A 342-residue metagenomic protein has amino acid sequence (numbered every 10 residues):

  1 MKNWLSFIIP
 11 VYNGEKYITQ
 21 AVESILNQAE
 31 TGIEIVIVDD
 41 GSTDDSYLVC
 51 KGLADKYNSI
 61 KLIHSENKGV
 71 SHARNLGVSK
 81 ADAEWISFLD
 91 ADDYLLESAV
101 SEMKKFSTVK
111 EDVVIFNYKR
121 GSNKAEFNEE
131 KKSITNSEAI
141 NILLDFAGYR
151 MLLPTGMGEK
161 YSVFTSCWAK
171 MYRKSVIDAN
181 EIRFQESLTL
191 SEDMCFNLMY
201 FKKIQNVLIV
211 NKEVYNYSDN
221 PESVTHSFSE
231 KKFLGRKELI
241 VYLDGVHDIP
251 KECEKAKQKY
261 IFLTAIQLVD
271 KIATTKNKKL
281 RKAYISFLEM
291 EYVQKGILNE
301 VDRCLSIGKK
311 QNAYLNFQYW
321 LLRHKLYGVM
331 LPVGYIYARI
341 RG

Functional and structural regions predicted by a protein language model:
N13-N27: Short, well-formed alpha-helical segments that are part of the catalytic scaffolds of diverse glycosyltransferases
S24, D39-L48: A conserved acidic beta->alpha catalytic loop
G32-G41, K61-E66, A91: Short beta-strand/loop segment that forms part of the nucleotide-sugar
S65-A81: Glycine-rich, basic loop-to-helix element that forms the pyrophosphate-binding segment of sugar-nucleotide handling
V70, A91-V207, Y215-K231: Donor-binding/catalytic cores of nucleotide-activated saccharide and glycerol-phosphate transferases/polymerases
I86: Short aromatic/hydrophobic "clamp" motif used to bind/position activated sugar donors
K212-N220, H226-E252, L263-G296: Catalytic core of nucleotide-sugar-dependent glycosyltransferases
T274-G342: Membrane-interface aromatic/basic loop that binds lipid-linked glycans or pyrophosphate carriers, typified by
